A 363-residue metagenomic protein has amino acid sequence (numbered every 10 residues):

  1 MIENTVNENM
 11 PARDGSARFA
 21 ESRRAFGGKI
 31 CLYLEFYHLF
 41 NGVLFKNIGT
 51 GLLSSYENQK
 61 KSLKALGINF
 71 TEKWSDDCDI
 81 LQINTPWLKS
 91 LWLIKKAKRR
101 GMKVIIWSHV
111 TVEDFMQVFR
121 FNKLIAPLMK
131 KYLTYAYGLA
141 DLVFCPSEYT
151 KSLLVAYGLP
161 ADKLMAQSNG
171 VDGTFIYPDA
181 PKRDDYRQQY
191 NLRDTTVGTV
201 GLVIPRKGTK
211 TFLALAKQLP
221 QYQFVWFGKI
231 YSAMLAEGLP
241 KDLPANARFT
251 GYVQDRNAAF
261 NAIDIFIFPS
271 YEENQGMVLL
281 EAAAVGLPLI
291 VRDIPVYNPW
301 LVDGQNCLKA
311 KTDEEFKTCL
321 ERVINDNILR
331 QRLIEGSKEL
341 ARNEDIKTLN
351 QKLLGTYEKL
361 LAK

Functional and structural regions predicted by a protein language model:
F115, A166, I294-G304, L308-K309: Short acidic/histidine- and often glycine-rich active-site loop of Leloir-type glycosyltransferases that engages
L124-V143: Membrane-proximal helix-turn-helix segments that form the acceptor-binding/catalytic region of lipid-linked
Y149, G170: Carbohydrate-associated surface elements
Q189-K207, L213-K217, V225: Conserved donor-binding/catalytic core segment of Leloir-type glycosyltransferases
T211, Q223-T250: Short, structured helix-loop element that forms part of the nucleotide-activated donor/catalytic region
Y252, Y271: Aromatic "clamp/platform" in nucleotide-sugar-dependent glycosyltransferases that forms part of the donor/acceptor
P288-V291: Short hydrophobic beta-strand element within catalytic cores of glycosyltransferases and related nucleotide-activated
D303-E314, R322-I328: Conserved acidic donor-binding segment of nucleotide-sugar-dependent glycosyltransferases
